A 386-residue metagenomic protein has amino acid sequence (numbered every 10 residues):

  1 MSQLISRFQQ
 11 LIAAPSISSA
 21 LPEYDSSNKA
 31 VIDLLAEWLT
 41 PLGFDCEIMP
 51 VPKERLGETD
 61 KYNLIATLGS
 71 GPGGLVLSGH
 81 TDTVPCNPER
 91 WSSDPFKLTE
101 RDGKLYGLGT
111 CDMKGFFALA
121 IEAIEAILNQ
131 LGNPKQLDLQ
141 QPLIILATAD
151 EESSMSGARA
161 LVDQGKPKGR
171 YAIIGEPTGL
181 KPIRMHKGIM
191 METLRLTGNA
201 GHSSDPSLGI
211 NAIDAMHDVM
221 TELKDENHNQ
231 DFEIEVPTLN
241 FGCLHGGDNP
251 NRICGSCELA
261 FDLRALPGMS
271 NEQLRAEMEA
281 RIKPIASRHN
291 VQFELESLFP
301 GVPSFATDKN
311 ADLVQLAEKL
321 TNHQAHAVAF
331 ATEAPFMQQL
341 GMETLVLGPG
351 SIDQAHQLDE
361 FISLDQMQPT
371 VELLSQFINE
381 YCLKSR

Functional and structural regions predicted by a protein language model:
M1-L105, N133, L139, T332: Acidic/His- and Gly-rich active-site-bordering loop/insert found across diverse amide/peptide-bond hydrolases
K29-D33, F117, R275-E279: Short, surface-exposed alpha-helical segments at coil->helix boundaries
L56, S93, S153-M155, K181 (+2 more regions): Generic structural signal for helix capping and beta-alpha/helix-loop junctions
D102-L105, C111, G115-D225, D359-P369: Fold-level recognition of mixed alpha/beta catalytic cores in primary-metabolism enzymes, strongest
P177, R184, M190-R386: Metal-dependent amide/peptide-bond hydrolase catalytic core, centered on the "pita-bread" metallohydrolase fold
